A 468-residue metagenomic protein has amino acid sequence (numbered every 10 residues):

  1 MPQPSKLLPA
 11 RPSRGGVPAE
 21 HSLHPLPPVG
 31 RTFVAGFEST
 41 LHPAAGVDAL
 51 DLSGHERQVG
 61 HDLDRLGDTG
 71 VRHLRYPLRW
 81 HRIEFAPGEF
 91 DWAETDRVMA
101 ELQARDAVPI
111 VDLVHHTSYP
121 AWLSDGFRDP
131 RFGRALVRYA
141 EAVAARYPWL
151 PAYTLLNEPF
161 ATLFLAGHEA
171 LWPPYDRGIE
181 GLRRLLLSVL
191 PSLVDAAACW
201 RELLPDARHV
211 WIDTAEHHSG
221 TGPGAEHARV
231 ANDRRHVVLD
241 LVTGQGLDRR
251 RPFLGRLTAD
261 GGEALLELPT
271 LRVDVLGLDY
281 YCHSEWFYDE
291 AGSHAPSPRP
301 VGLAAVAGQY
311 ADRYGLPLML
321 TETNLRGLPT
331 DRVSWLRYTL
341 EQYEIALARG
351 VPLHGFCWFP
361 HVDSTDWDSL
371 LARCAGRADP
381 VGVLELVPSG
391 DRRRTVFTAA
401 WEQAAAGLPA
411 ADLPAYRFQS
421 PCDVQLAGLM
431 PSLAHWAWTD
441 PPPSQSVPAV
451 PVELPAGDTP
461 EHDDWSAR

Functional and structural regions predicted by a protein language model:
P2-T69: N-terminal carbohydrate-binding accessory modules
P4-V29, M99-A100, A104, V108-T330 (+2 more regions): Active-site region of glycoside hydrolase catalytic domains
T40-H42, R79-I83: Short active-site-proximal "capping" loops at secondary-structure junctions
A45-A49, E84, G292: Short, basic, glycine/proline-bearing loop/turn elements
L50-T69, A86-E101, P130-R138, P298-A305: Aromatic- and glycine-enriched glycan-recognition loops and surfaces that form the carbohydrate-binding subsites
R57-R79, P269-L271, V275: Catalytic domains of carbohydrate-active enzymes, especially glycoside hydrolases
G88-W92, T330-L336: Conserved strand-to-helix beginnings and helix N-cap segments that scaffold or border functional pockets
P451-R468: Long, low-complexity, intrinsically disordered segments
